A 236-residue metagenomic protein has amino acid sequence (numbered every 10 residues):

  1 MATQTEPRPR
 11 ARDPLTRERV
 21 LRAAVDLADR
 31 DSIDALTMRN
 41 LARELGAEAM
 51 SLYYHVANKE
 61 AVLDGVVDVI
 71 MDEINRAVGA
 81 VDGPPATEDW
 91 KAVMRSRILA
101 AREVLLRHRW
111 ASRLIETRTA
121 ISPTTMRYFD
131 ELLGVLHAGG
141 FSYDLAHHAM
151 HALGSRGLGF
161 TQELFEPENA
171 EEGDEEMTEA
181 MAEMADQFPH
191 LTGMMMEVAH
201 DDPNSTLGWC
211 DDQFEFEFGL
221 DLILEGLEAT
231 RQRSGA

Functional and structural regions predicted by a protein language model:
M1-L15, N75, G79-T87, G193-P203 (+1 more regions): N-terminal intrinsically disordered/low-complexity leader segments
R19, A23, L27-A61, G65: Helix-turn-helix
R19-D26, R30, A61-A77, V93-A100 (+2 more regions): Alpha-helical structural segments
R76-R127, Y143-A146, M150-L153: Hydrophobic alpha-helical connector segments
Y128-M150, R156, F160-A180, L227-T230: Hydrophobic alpha-helical bundle segments that form small-molecule/ligand-binding pockets
S155-N169, M184-L207, E225-R233: Amphipathic C-terminal alpha-helical segment
S205-E217: Short, flexible active-site recognition loops that position polar ligands and cofactors
